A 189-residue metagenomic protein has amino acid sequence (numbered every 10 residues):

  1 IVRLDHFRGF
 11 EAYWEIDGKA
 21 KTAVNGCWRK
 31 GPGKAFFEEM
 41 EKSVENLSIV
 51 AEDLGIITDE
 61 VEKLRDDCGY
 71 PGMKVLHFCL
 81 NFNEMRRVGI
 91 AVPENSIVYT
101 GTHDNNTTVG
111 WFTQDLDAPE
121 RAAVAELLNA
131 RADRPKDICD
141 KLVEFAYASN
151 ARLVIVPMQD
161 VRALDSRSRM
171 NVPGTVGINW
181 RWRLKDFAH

Functional and structural regions predicted by a protein language model:
I1-H189: Catalytic cores of glycan-processing enzymes that make or break glycosidic bonds
